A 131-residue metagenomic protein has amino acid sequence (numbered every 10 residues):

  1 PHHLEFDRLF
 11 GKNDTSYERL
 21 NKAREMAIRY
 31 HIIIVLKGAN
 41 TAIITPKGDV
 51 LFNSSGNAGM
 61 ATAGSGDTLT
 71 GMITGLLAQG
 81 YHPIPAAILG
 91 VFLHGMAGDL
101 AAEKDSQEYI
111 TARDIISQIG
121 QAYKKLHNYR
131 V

Functional and structural regions predicted by a protein language model:
P1-V50: Conserved phosphate/ATP/ADP-binding segment of small-molecule kinases
R8, T62-L93: Short, small-residue alpha-helix embedded
G11-S16, A58-G59, K104-S106: Short glycine-enriched, charge-decorated loop/helix-capping segments at active-site entrances that position
R19-A27, P83-A97, A112-G120: Short, well-structured alpha-helical segments that form the helix of a local strand-helix-strand
N40, A58, G66-L69, I73 (+1 more regions): Gly/Ser/Thr-rich beta-alpha loop segments that engage phosphate groups in nucleotides
L51-G64: Short pre-catalytic strand/loop immediately N-terminal to key active-site residues, enriched for Gly-Thr
G98-V131: Charged C-terminal helix
